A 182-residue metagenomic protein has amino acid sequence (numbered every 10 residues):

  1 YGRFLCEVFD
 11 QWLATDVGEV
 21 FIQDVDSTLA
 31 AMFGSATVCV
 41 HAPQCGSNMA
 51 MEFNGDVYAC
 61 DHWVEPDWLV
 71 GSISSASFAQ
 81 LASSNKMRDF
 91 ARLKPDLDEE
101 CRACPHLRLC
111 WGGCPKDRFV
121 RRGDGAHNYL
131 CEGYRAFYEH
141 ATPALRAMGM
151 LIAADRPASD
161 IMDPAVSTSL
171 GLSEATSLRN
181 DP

Functional and structural regions predicted by a protein language model:
Y1-M32, H62-P105: C-terminal accessory region of radical SAM enzymes
G34-T37: Short glycine/threonine-rich loop-to-helix capping motif typified by GTGT followed within a few residues by an Asp-Pro
A42-C45: Short, small/polar residue-rich loop motifs at catalytic or cofactor-binding pockets
N54, E65-W68, L97-P182: Radical SAM enzyme core and accessory elements
